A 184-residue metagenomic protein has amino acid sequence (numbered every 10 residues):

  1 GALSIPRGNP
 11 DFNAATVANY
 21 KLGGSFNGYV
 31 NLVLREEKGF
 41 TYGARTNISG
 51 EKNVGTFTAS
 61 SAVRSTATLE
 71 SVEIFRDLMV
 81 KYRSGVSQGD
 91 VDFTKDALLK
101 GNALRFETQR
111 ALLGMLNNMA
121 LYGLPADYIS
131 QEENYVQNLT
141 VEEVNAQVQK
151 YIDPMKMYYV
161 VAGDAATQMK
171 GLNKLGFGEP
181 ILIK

Functional and structural regions predicted by a protein language model:
G1, A15-A18, L34, A59 (+4 more regions): Buried hydrophobic packing residues in well-ordered domains
G1-N27: His/Glu-based metal-binding/catalytic segments typifying zinc-dependent metallopeptidases
L3-R7, N47-S49, V63-T66, D164-T167: Short, glycine-/Ser/Thr-/acidic-enriched flexible segments
A14, A18, F26, V30 (+8 more regions): Stable alpha-helical elements in mature extracytoplasmic
G24-F26, R45-R105, N173-K174, I183-K184: M16/insulysin-pitrilysin zinc metalloprotease superfamily fold
L32-T41, E51-K52, G85-L139, F177: Short acidic/His-enriched helical or mixed secondary-structure segments at domain edges of catalytic enzymes and some
S49-T56, P125-A126, Y151-D153: Short, flexible turn/loop "capping" segments at secondary-structure junctions
V141-E142, A146-Q149, D153-K184: Proteolytic maturation boundary segments
